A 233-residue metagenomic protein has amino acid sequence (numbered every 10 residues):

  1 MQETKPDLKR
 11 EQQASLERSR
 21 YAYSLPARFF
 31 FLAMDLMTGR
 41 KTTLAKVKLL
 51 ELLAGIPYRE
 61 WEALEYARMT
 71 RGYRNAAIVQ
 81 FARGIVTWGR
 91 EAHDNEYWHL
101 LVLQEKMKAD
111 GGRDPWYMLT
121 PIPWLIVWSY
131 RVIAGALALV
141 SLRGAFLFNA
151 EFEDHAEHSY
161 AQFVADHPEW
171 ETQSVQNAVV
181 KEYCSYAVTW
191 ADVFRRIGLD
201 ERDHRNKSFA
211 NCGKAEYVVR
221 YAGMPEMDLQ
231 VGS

Functional and structural regions predicted by a protein language model:
M1-S233: Non-heme di-metal
